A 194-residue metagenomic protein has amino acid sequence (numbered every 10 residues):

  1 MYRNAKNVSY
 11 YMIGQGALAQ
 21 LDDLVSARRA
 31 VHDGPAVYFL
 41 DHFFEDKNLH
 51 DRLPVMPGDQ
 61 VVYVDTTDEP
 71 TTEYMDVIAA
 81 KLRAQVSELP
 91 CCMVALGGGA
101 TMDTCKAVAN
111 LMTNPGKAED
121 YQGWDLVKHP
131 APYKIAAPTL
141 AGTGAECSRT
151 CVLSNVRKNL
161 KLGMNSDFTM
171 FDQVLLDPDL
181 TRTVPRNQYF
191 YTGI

Functional and structural regions predicted by a protein language model:
M1-C92: ATP/NTP phosphate-donor binding region
S9, T113-I194: A glycine/threonine-rich phosphate-anchoring loop and its flanking beta-alpha core in nucleotide/phosphate-binding
L21-D22, T104-K106, R149: Short hydrophobic alpha-helical segments that form membrane-spanning helices or hydrophobic packing faces of helical
P57-Q60, V108, S148: N-terminal loops that bind phosphate or other acidic moieties and the adjacent beta-alpha structural core
A80, N110, N114: Short, well-ordered alpha-helices that flank and scaffold nucleotide-derived cofactor binding pockets
C91-V108, T139-A145: Glycine/serine-rich anion-binding loops at beta->alpha junctions that coordinate negatively charged ligand groups
